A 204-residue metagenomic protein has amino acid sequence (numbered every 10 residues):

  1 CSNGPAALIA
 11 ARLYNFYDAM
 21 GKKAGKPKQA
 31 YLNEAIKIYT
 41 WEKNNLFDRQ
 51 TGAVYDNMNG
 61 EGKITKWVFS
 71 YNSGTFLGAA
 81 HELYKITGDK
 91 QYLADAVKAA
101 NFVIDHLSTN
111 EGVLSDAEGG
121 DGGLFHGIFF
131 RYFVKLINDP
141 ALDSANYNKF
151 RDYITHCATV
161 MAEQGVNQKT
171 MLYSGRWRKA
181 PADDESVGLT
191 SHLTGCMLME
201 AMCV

Functional and structural regions predicted by a protein language model:
N3, I9-Y14, K28-L83: Active-site cradle of extracellular carbohydrate-active enzymes
P5-A24, T75-G88, I128-S144, T194-V204: Well-ordered alpha-helical scaffold segments within catalytic/enzyme domains
N15, T40-N44, K85, N101-D105 (+1 more regions): Amphipathic alpha-helical segments of tetratricopeptide repeats
A24, T65, K85, E118 (+1 more regions): Generic anion/oxyanion-binding catalytic loop in active/binding sites
K26-A30, S108-N110: Short charge-dense sequence patches
A30, G88-Y92: Membrane-proximal N-terminal soluble sensing/regulatory segments of transmembrane proteins
V68, Q91, A96-V204: CBM-like carbohydrate-recognition segments
